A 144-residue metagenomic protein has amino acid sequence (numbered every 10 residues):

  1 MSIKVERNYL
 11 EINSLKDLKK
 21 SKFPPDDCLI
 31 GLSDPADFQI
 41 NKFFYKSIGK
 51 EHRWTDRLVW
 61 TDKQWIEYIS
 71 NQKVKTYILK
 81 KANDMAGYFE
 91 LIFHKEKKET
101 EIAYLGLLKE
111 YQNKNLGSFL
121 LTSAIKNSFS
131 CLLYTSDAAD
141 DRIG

Functional and structural regions predicted by a protein language model:
M1-L29, D34: Acyl-donor-binding surface of acyltransferase catalytic domains
K22-R57: Short amphipathic alpha-helix that is part of the acyltransferase structural core
F38-K42, D62, I66, S118: An amphipathic alpha-helix signature
H52, I66-I78: A short helix-loop-beta-strand connector motif used in the catalytic cores of GNAT acetyltransferases and, in some
W60, K80-K81, A86-K97, Y104: A conserved beta-strand-loop-helix scaffold within acyl/acetyltransferase catalytic domains
L107, N113-K126: Conserved acetyl-CoA-binding loop-helix of GNAT-fold acetyltransferases
F129-S130: Non-catalytic positions within long, well-ordered alpha-helices that form the structural scaffold/packing of enzyme
Y134-G144: Single conserved hydrophobic/aromatic residue that forms the stacking wall/gate of nucleotide- or nucleobase-binding
